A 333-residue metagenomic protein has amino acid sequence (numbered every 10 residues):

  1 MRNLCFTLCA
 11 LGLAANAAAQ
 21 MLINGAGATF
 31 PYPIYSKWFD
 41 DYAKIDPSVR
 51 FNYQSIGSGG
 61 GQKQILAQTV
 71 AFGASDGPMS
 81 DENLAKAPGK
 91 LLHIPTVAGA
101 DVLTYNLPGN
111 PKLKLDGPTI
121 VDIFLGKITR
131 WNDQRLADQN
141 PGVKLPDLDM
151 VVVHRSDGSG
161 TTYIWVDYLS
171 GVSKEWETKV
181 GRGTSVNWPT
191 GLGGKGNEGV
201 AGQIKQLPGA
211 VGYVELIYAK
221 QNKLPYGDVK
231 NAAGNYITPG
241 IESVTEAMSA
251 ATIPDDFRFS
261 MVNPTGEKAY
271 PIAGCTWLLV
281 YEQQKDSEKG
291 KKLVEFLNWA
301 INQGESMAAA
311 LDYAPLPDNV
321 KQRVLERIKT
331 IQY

Functional and structural regions predicted by a protein language model:
M1-L4: Positively charged n-region of N-terminal signal peptides that target proteins for export
F6-T7, A17: Cleavable N-terminal signal peptides
A19-Y333: Flexible loop/hinge segments at secondary-structure junctions
